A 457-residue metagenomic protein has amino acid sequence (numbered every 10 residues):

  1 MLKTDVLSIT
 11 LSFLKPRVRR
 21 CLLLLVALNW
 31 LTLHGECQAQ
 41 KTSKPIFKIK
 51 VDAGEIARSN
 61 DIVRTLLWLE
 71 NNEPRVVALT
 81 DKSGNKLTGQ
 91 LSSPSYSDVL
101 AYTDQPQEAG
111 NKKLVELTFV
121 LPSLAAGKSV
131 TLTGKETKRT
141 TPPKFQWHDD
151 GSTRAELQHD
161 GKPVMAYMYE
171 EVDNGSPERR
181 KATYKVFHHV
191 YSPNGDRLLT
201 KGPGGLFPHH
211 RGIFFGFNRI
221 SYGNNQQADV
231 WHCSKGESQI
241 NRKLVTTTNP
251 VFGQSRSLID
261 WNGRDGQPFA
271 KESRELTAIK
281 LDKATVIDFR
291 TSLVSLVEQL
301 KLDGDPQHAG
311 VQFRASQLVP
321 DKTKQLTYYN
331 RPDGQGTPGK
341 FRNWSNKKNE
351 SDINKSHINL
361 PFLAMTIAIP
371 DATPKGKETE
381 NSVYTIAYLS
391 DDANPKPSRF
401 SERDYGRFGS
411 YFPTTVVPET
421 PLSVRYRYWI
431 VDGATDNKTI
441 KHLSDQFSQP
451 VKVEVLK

Functional and structural regions predicted by a protein language model:
M1-R17: N-terminal secretory signal peptides that target proteins for export/translocation
C21-T32: Bacterial N-terminal signal peptides
Q40-F145, Y167-T248, Q254-L258: Alpha-mannosidase-like glycoside hydrolase catalytic domains involved in N-glycan trimming, generalizing to other
I49, L157, G161, I287-S295: Short, well-ordered beta-strand segments enriched in hydrophobic/aromatic residues
F119-L124, K377-K457: Beta-strand-rich recognition/accessory modules
Q146-D149, T247-T248, S255-D305: Acidic, contiguous internal or C-terminal segments within carbohydrate-active enzymes that form a structured patch used
Y167-H189, K280-T327: Acidic (Asp/Glu-rich), glycine- and aromatic
Q299-T385: Active-site/ligand-binding surface loops and adjacent short beta/alpha elements that line catalytic pockets across
